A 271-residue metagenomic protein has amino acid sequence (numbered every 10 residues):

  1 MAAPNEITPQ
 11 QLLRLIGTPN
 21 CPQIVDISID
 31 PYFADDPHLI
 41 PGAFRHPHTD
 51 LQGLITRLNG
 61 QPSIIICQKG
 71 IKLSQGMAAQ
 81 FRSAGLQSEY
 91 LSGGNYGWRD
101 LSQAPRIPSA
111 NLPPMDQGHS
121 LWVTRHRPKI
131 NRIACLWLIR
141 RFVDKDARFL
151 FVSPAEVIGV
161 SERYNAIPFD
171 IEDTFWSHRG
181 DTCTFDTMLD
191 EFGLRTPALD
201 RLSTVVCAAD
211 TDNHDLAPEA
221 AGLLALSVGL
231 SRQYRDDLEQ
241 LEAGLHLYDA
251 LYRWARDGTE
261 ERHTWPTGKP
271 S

Functional and structural regions predicted by a protein language model:
M1-Q23, D30-I64, K69-I130, C135-L136 (+9 more regions): Rhodanese-like catalytic fold shared by cysteine-dependent sulfurtransferases and DSP/PTP-type phosphatases
I27-Y32, S153-V157: Short, polar loop motifs at secondary-structure junctions
C67-G70, H178-D181, F192-R195, D212-E219 (+2 more regions): Short amphipathic alpha-helix initiation/capping segments at coil-to-helix junctions
L136-L150, A155: C-terminal output/effector regions of signal-responsive regulators
A166, S177-C207: C-terminal accessory domains/tails appended to large, multi-domain proteins
R201-L251: An accessory alpha-helical subdomain
